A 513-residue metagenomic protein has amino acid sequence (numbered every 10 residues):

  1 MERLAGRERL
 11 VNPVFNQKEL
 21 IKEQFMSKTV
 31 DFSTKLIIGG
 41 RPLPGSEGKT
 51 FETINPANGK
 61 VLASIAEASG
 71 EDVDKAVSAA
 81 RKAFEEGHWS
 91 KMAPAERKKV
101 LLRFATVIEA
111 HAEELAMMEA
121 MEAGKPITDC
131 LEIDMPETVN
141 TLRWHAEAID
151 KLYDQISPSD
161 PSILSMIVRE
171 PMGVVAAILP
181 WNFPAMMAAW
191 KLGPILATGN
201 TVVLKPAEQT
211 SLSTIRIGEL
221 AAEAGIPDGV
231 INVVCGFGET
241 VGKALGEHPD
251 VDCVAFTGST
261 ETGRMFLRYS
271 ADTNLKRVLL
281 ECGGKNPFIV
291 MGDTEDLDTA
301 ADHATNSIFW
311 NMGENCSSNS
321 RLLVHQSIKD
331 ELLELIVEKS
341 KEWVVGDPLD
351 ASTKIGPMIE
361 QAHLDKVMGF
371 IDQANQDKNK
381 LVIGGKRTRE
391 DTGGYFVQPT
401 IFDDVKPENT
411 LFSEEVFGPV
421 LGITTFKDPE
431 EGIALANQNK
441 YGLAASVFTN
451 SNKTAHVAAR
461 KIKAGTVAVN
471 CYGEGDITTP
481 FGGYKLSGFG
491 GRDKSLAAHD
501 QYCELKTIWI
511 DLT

Functional and structural regions predicted by a protein language model:
I21-A57, A83: Hydrophobic face of amphipathic alpha-helices that form TPR/SEL1-like repeat modules and related alpha-solenoid
N58-S64, V251, I289, V344 (+2 more regions): Conserved C-terminal structural/oligomerization subdomain of aldehyde/semialdehyde dehydrogenase
G59, R97, E119, G199 (+8 more regions): Residue-level signal for inorganic ion chemistry
L62-L152: Glycine-rich loop-to-alpha-helix module at the N-terminal edge of alpha/beta enzyme cores
F84, H88, A105-A112, A116 (+18 more regions): Structural signal for hydrophobic packing residues in well-ordered secondary-structure cores of soluble enzyme domains
Y153-T299, F426: Rossmann-like NAD(P) dinucleotide-binding subdomain of oxidoreductase/dehydrogenase enzymes
T201-V203, L381, T466: A short hydrophobic/small-residue beta-strand
C253, E261-K406, V469: ALDH superfamily catalytic-core signature
